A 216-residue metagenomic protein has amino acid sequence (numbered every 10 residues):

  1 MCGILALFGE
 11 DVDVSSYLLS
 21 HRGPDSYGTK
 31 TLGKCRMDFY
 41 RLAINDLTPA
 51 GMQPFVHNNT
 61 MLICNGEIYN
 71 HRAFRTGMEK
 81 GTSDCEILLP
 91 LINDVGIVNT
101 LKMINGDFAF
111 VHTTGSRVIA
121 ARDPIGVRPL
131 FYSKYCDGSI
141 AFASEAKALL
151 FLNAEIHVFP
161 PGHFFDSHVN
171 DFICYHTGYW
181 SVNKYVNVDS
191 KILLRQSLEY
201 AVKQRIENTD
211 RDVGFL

Functional and structural regions predicted by a protein language model:
M1-L216: Cysteine-centered catalytic environments shared across enzyme families
